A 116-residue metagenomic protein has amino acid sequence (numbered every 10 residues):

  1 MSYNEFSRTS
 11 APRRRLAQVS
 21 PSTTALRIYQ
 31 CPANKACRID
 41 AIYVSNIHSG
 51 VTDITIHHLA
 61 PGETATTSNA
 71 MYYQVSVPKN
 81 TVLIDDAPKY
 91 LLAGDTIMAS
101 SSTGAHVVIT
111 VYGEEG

Functional and structural regions predicted by a protein language model:
M1-A36, S101-G116: C-terminal interaction-tip segments
I28, I54-I56, I97: Hydrophobic beta-strand residues in large extracellular and virion-surface proteins
K35-A41, Y90-A93: Short, solvent-exposed loop/turn segments enriched in Ser/Thr/Gly
V44-S49, S102: Short solvent-exposed strand-capping/beta-turn motif centered on an Asx-Ser/Thr pair
I47-G50, P61-E63: Acidic glycine-/aspartate-rich tracts in secreted/extracellular proteins
T55-L59, T110-Y112: Beta-strand signatures of extracellular beta-sandwich domains
L59-T64, G116: Short edge-strand/loop segments of extracellular domains
G62-T96: Intrinsically disordered, low-complexity Pro/Gly/Ser/Thr-rich segments with frequent PxxP/GP/PP motifs and embedded
